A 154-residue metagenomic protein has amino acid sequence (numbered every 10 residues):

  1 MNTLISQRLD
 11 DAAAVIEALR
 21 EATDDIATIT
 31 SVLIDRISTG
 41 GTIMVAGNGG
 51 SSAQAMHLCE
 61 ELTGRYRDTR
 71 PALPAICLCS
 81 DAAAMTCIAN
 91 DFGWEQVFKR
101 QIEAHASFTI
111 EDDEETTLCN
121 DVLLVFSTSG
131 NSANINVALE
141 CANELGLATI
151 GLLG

Functional and structural regions predicted by a protein language model:
M1, A22-I26, S51: Residue-level recognition of alpha-helical structural elements
M1-E21: Generic N-terminal amphipathic, Lys/Arg-enriched alpha-helix
R8, V15, I29-V32, L58 (+2 more regions): A ubiquitous structural signal for well-ordered alpha-helices
R20-T39: A short, well-structured juxtamembrane/interface segment
I43-M44, T149: Hydrophobic beta-strand scaffold residues
S51, M56-G154: Glycine-rich phosphate-binding loops that contact phosphosugars or nucleotide phosphates
